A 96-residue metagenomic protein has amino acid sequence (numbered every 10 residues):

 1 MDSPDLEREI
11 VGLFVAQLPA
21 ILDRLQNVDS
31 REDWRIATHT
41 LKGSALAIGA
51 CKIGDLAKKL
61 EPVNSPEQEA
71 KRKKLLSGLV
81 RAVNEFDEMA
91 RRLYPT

Functional and structural regions predicted by a protein language model:
M1-T40, A47, A70-Y94: Long, amphipathic alpha-helical coiled-coil segments characteristic of histidine-phosphotransfer scaffolds
T38, A45, A57-L60, N64 (+1 more regions): Hydrophobic helical segment of the DHp/HisKA dimerization and phosphotransfer domain in two-component histidine
